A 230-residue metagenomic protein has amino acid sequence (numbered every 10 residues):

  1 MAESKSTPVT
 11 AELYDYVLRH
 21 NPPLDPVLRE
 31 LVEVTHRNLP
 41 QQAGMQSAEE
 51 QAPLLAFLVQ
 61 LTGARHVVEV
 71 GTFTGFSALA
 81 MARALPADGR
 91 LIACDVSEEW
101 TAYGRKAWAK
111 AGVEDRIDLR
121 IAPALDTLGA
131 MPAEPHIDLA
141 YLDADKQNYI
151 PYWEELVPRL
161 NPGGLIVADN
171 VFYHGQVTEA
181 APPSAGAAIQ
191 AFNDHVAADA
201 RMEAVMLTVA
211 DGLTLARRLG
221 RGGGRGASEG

Functional and structural regions predicted by a protein language model:
M1-L139, K146-V167, V171-G230: A short alpha-helical cap/connector motif
